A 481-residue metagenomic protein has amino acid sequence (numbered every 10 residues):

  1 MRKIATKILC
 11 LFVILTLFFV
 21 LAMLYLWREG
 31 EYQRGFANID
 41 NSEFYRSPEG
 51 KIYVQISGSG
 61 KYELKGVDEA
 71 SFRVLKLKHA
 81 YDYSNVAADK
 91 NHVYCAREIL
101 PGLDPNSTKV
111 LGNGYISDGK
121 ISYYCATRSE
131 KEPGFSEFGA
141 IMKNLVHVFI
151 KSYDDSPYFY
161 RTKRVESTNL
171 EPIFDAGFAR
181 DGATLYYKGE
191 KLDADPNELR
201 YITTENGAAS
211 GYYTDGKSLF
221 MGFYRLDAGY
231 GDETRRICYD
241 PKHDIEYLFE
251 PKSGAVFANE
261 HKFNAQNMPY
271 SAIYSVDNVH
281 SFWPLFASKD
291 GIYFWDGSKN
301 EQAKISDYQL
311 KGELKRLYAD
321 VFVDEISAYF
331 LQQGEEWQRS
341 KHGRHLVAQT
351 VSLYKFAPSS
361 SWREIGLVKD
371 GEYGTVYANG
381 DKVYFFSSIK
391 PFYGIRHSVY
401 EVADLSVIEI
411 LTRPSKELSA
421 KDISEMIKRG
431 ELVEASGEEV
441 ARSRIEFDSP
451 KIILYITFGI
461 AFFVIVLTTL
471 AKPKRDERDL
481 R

Functional and structural regions predicted by a protein language model:
M1-K7: Positively charged n-region of N-terminal signal peptides that target proteins for export
K7, F18, A22-E477: Non-catalytic tandem-repeat scaffold regions and their flanking low-complexity/translocation tails
L480-R481: An acidic, glycine-rich, mixed-charge low-complexity segment common to nucleic-acid enzymes
